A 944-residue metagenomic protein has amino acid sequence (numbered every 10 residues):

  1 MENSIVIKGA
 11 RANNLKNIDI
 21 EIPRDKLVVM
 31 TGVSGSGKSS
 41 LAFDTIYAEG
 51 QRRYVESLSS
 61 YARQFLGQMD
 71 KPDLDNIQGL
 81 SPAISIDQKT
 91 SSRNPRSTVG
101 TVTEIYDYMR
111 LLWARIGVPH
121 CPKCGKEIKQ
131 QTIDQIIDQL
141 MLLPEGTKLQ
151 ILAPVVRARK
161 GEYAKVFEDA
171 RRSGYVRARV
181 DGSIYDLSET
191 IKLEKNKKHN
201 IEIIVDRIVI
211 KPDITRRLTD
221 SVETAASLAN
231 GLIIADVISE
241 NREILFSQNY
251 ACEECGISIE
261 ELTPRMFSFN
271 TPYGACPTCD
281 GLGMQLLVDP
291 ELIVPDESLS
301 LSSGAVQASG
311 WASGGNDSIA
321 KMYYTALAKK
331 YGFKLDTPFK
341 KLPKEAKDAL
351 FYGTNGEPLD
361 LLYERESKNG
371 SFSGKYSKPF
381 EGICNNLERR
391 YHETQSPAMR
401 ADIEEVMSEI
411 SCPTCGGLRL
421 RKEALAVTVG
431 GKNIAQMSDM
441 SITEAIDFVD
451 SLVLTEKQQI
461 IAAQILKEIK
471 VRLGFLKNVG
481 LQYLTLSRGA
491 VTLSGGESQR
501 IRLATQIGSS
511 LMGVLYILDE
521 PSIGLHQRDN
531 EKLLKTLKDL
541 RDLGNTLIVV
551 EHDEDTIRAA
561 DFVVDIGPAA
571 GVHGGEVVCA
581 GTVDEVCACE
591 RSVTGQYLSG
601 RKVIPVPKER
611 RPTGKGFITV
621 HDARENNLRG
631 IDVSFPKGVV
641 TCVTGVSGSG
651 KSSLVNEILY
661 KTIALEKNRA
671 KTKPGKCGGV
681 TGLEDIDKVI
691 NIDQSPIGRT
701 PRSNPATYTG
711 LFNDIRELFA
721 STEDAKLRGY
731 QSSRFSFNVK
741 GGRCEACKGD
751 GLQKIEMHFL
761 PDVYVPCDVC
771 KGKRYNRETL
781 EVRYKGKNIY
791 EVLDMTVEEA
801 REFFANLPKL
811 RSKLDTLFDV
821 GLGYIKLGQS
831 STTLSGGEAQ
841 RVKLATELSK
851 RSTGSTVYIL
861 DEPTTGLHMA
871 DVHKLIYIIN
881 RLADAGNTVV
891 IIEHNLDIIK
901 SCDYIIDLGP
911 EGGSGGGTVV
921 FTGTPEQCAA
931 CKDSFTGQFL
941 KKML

Functional and structural regions predicted by a protein language model:
M1-L944: Conserved phosphate-binding elements of NTP-dependent enzyme cores
